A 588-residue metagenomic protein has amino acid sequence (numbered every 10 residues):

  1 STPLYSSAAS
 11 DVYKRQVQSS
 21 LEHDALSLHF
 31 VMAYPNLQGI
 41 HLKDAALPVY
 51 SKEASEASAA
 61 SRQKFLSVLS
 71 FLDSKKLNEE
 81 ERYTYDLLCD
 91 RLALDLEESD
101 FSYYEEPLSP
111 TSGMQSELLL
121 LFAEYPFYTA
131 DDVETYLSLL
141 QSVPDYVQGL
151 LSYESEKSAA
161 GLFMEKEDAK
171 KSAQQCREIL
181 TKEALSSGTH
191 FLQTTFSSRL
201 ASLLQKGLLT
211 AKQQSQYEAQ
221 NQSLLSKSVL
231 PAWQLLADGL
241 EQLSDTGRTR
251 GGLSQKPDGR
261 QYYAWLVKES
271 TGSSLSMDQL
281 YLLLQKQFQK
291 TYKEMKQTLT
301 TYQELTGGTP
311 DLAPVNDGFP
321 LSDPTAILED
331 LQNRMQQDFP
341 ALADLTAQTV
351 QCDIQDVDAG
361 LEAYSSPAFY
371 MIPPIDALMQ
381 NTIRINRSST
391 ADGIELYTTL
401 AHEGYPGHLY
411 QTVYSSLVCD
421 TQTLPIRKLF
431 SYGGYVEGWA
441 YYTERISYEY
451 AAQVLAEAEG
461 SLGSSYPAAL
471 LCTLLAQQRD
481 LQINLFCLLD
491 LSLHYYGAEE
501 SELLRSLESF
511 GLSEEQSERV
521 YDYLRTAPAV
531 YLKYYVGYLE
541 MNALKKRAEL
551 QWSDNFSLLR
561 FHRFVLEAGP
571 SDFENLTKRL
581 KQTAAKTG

Functional and structural regions predicted by a protein language model:
S1-A9, Y13: Single conserved hydrophobic/aromatic residue that forms the stacking wall/gate of nucleotide- or nucleobase-binding
S10-G588: N-terminal maturation segment of proteins
